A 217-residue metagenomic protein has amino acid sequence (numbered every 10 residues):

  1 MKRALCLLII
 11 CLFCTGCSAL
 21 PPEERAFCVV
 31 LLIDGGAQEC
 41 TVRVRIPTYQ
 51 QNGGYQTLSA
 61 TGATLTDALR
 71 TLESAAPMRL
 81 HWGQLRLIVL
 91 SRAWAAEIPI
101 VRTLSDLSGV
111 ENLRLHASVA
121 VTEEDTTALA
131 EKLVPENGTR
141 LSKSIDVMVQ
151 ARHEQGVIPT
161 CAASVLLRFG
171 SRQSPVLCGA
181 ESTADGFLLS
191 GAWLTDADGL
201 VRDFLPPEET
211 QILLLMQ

Functional and structural regions predicted by a protein language model:
K2, L7, C11-Q217: Membrane-proximal alpha-helical signals and transmembrane carboxylates
